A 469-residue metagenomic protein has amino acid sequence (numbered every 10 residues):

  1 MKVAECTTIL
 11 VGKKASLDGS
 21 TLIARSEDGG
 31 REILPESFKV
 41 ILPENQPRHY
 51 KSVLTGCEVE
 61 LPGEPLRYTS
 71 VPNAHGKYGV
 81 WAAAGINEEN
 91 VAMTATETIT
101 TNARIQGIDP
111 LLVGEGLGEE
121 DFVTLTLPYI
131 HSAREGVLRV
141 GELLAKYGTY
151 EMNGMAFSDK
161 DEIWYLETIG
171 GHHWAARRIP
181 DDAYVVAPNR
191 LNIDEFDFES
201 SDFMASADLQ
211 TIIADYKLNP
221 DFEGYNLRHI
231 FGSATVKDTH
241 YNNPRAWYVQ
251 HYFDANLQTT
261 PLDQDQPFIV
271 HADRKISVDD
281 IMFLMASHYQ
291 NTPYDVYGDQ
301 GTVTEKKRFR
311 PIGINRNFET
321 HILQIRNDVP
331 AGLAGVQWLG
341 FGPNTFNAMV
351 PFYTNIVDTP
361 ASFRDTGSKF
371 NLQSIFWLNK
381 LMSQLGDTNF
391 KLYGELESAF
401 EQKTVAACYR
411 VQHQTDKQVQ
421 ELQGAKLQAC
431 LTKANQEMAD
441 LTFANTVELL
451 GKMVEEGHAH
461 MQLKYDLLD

Functional and structural regions predicted by a protein language model:
K2-E119, R139-T259: A contiguous strand-loop segment
D18, G29-E32, I41-R48, E58-E60 (+5 more regions): C-terminal/peripheral segments of proteins
V123-Y129: Short, well-ordered beta-strand elements within core beta-sheets of diverse protein domains
Y129-E135: Short, charged, surface-exposed loops that flank catalytic or proteolytic processing sites
G136-A145, I281-M285: Short, well-structured alpha-helical segments that form the helix of a local strand-helix-strand
L191-G340: Ordered core of a single globular domain
Y294-L422: Substrate-recognition/cap regions that form aromatic- and gly/pro-loop-enriched pockets for small-molecule ligands
F400-D469: Histidine-centered catalytic/metal-binding microenvironments
